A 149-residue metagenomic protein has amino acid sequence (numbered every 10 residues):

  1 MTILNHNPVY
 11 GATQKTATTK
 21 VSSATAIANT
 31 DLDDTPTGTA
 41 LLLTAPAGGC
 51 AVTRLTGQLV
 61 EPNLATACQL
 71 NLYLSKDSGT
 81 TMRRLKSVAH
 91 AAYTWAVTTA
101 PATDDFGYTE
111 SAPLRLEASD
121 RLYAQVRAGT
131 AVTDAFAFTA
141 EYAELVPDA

Functional and structural regions predicted by a protein language model:
M1-A40, T44-A47, E117-R121, V126-A149: C-terminal interaction-tip segments
T19, A24, Q58, S87-V88: General helical structural elements
T35-K76, R83-K86, T133-P147: Beta-rich globular "head" domains
R54, R83-K86, R115, R121 (+1 more regions): Arginine residue identity/basic-tract feature
P62, A112-L116, A131: Short, charge-rich binding segments
A67-A112: Terminal beta-strand-rich extracellular "head" domains that mediate receptor/glycan or other ligand binding
